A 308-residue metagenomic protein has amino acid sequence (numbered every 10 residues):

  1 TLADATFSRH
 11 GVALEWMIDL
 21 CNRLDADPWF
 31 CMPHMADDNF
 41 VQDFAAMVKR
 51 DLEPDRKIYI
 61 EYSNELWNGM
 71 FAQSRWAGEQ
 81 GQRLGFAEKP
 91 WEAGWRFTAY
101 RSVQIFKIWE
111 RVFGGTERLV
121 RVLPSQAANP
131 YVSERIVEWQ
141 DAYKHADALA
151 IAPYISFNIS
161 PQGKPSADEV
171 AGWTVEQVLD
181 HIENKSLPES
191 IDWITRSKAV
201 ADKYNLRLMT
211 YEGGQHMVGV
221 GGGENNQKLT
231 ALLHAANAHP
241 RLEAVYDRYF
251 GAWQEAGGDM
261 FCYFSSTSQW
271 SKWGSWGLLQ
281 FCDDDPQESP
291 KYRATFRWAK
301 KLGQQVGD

Functional and structural regions predicted by a protein language model:
T1, M47, S74-G81, V137-W139 (+3 more regions): Short secondary-structure boundary/capping segments
T1-Q82, E88-K107, V112, T116 (+1 more regions): N-terminal catalytic cores of secreted or lumenal carbohydrate-active enzymes
F7-G11, M32-Q42, A127-S133, F157-N158 (+4 more regions): Acidic-and-aromatic substrate-binding clefts and catalytic sites of carbohydrate-active enzymes
P28-C31, R56-N64, L119-L123, D147-I151 (+2 more regions): Hydrophobic faces of well-ordered beta-strands that scaffold small-molecule active sites in alpha/beta enzyme cores
K49-S63, W67, Q80-A99, D141-S156 (+3 more regions): Acidic, His- and aromatic-enriched active-site or binding-groove loops in soluble protein domains that engage sugars
A87-L208, V220: Noncatalytic carbohydrate-binding groove/subsite architecture in carbohydrate-active enzymes
Q140-D141, N184-Y211, Q215-V218, G223-D259: Catalytic-core region of carbohydrate-active enzymes that cleave or remodel glycosidic bonds
E224-W253, G257-D308: Aromatic-rich peripheral "rim/lid" segments of glycoside hydrolase catalytic domains that contact and position glycan
